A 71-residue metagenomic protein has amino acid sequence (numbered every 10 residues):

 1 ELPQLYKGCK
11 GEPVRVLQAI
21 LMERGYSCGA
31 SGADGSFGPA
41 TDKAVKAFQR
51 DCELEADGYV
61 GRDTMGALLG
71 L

Functional and structural regions predicted by a protein language model:
E1, E55-Y59: Short, exposed beta-strand "edge-strand" segments with a Pro/Gly-rich flavor and a Y/T-containing core
E1-G35: Acidic, Ser/Thr/Pro/Gly-enriched interdomain connector segments
E1-P3, A67-L71: Intrinsically disordered, low-complexity Ser/Thr-rich linker and spacer segments in cell-wall-related proteins
L21-C28, F48-A56, L68: Sec/Tat-exported extracytoplasmic proteins
V45: Conserved hydrophobic/aromatic packing and binding residues within compact polymer-binding modules
